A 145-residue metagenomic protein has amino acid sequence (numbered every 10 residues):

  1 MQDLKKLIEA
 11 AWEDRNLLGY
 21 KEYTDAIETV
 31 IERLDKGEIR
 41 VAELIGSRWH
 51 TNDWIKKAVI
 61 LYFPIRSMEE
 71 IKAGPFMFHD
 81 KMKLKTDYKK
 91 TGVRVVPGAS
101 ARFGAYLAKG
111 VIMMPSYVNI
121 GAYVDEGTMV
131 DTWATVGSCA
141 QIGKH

Functional and structural regions predicted by a protein language model:
M1-V93: Terminal amphipathic alpha-helical/low-complexity segments used for targeting or macromolecular assembly
V93-H145: Structural signal for interior beta-strand "rungs" in well-ordered beta-sheet cores of soluble enzyme domains
